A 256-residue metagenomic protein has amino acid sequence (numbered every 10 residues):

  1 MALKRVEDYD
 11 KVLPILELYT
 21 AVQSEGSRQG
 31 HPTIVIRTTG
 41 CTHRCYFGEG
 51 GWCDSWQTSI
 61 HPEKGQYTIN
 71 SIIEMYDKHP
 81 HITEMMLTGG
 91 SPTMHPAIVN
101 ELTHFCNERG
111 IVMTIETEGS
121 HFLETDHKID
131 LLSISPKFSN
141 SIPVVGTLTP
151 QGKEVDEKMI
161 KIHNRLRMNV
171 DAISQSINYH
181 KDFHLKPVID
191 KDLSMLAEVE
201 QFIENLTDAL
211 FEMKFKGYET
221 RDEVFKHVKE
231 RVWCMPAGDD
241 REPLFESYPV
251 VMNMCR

Functional and structural regions predicted by a protein language model:
A2-Q23, P32-T33, T39, H43 (+1 more regions): Conserved Radical SAM active-site core
E17, R37-T38, P136, P236: Pocket-edge structural micro-motifs
T20-E25, D182-K186: Short charge-dense sequence patches
S27-Q29: A short catalytic or substrate-binding loop motif that flags glycine-/basic-rich loops and adjacent residues that bind
I73, E84, T93-C255: Conserved AdoMet/S-adenosylmethionine-binding subsite of the radical SAM
